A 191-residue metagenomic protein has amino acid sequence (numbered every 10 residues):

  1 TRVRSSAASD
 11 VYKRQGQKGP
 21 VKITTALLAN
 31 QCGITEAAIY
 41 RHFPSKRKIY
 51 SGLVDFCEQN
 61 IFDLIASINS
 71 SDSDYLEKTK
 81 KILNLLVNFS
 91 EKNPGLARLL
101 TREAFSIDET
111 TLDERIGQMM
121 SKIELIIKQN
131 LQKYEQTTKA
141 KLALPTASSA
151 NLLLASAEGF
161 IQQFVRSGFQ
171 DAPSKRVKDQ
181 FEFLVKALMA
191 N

Functional and structural regions predicted by a protein language model:
T1-A8, Y12: Single conserved hydrophobic/aromatic residue that forms the stacking wall/gate of nucleotide- or nucleobase-binding
A7, K22, S45-S51: Short amphipathic alpha-helical segment with a characteristic S/N-K-E followed by hydrophobic residues
R14-I23, F43: Short helix/strand-capping hinge loops at secondary-structure junctions that flank key functional elements
I23-Q31, I39: Append "Primarily bacterial transcriptional regulators
S51-C57: Alpha-helical DNA-contacting segments of helix-turn-helix folds
G52, A66-K92, T146-L153: Hydrophobic alpha-helical connector segments
Q59-F62, A66, T110-T137, A147-N151 (+1 more regions): Amphipathic alpha-helical packing segments from all-alpha helical-bundle domains
A97-R102, E135-L184, N191: Hydrophobic/aromatic-rich alpha-helical bundle segments in the mid-to-C-terminal region
